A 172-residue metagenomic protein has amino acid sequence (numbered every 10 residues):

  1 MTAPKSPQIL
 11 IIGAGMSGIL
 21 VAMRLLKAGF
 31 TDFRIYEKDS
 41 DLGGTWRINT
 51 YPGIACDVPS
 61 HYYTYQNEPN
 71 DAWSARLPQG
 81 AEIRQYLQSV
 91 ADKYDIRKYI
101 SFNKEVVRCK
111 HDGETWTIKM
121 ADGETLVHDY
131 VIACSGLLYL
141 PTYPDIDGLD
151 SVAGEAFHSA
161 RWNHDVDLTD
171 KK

Functional and structural regions predicted by a protein language model:
M1-A14, D170-K172: Mobile, glycine- and charge-enriched loop segments and immediately flanking short secondary-structure elements within
P7-I35: N-terminal Rossmann-like FAD-binding beta1-loop-alpha1 element of flavoenzymes
A22-R24, R47-I48, Y143-D147: Short amphipathic alpha-helical segments
L26-Y51: Glycine-rich FAD pyrophosphate-binding loop
T45-S89: Glycine-rich active-site loop/strand segments that organize a redox cofactor
P69-W73, Q79-I83, S135-K172: Glycine-rich dinucleotide-binding loop and its adjacent helix/turn
A75-Y139: Feature captures the FAD/FMN-dependent oxidoreductase FAD-binding
